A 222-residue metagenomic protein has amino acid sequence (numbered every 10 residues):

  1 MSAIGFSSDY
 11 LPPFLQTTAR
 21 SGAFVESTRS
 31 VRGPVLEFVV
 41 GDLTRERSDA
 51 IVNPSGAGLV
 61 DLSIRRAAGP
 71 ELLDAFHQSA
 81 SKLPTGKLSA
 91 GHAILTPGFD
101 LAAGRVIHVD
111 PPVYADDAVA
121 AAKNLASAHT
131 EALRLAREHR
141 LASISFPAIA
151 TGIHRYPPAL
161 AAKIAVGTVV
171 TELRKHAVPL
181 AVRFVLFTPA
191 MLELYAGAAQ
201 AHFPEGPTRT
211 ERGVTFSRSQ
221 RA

Functional and structural regions predicted by a protein language model:
S2-D9, V113-A222: Phosphate/ribose-phosphate-bearing ligand recognition and processing surfaces, centered on ADP-ribose/NAD(+/P+) systems
A3-A122, A126-E138: Glycine-/small-residue-enriched capping loops at alpha/beta junctions
